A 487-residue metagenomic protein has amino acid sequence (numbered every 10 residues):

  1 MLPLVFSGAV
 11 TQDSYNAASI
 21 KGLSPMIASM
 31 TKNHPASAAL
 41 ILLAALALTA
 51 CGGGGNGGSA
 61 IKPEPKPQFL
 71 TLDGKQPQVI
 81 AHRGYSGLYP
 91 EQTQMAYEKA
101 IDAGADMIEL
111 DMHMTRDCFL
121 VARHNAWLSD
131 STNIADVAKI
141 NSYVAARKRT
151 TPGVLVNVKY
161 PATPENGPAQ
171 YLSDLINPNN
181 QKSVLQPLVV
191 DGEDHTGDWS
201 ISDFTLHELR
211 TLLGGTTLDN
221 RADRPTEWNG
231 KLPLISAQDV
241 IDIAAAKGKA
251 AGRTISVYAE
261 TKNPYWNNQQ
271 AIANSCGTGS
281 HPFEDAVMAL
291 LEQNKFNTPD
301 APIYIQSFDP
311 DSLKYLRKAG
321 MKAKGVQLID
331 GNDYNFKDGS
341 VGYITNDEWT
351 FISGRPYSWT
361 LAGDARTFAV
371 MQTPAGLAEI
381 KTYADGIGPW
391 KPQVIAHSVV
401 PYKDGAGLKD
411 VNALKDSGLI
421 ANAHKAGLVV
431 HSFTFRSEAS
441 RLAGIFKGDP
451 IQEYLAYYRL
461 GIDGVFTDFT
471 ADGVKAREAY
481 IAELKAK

Functional and structural regions predicted by a protein language model:
L2-L4, Q12-D13, G22-L23, I27-A28 (+3 more regions): Bacterial Sec-dependent N-terminal signal peptides
A9-T11, A17-A18: Ala/Thr-enriched low-complexity intrinsically disordered regions
Y15, L46, L88-E91: Residue-level recognition of conserved structural "scaffold" positions that shape functional pockets and channels
N16, I20, A38, S86: Alpha-helical and His/Cys-centered functional microenvironments
C51-K487: Phosphate-group recognition and catalysis centered on beta-loop-alpha active-site segments
